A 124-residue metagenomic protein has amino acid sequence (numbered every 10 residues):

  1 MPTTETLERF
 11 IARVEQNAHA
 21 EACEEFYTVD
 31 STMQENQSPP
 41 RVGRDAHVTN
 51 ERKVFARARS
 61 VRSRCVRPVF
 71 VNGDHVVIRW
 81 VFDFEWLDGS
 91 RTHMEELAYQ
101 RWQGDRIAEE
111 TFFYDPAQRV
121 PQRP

Functional and structural regions predicted by a protein language model:
P2-T6, A20-G73: A solvent-exposed, acidic/Ser-Thr-rich amphipathic alpha-helical stretch
Y27, F82-F84, A98, Y114: Short beta-strand segments enriched in hydrophobic/aromatic residues within well-folded beta-rich domains
R57-S60, F84-R91: Short, cysteine-centered beta-strand-loop-beta hairpins and adjacent loop/turn segments enriched in charged/polar
R62-C65, R79, T92-A98: Short, surface-exposed coil-to-beta transition loops
N72-F82: A short hydrophobic beta-strand element
D88-S90, Q118-P124: A short, polar/proline- and glycine-enriched secondary-structure boundary/capping micro-motif
E95-P121: Short beta-strand edge/turn micro-motifs at domain boundaries
